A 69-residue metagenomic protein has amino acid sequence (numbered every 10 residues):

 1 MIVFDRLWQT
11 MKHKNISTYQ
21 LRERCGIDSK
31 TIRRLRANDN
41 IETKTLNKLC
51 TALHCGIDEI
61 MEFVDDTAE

Functional and structural regions predicted by a protein language model:
M1-Q20: A short, Lys/Arg-rich alpha-helix, primarily the initiator
Q9-T10, M61-E69: Short, charged recognition helix plus adjacent turn of helix-turn-helix-like nucleic-acid-binding domains
K12, E23, T51: Alpha-helical residues within the helix-turn-helix
N15-R33: Short alpha-helical DNA-recognition segment
C25, R36, V64: DNA major-groove recognition helix of helix-turn-helix
T31-N40, N47: Amphipathic, hydrophobic secondary-structure cores in small proteins
K48-C50, I60-M61: Hydrophobic micro-packing sites on short alpha-helices
